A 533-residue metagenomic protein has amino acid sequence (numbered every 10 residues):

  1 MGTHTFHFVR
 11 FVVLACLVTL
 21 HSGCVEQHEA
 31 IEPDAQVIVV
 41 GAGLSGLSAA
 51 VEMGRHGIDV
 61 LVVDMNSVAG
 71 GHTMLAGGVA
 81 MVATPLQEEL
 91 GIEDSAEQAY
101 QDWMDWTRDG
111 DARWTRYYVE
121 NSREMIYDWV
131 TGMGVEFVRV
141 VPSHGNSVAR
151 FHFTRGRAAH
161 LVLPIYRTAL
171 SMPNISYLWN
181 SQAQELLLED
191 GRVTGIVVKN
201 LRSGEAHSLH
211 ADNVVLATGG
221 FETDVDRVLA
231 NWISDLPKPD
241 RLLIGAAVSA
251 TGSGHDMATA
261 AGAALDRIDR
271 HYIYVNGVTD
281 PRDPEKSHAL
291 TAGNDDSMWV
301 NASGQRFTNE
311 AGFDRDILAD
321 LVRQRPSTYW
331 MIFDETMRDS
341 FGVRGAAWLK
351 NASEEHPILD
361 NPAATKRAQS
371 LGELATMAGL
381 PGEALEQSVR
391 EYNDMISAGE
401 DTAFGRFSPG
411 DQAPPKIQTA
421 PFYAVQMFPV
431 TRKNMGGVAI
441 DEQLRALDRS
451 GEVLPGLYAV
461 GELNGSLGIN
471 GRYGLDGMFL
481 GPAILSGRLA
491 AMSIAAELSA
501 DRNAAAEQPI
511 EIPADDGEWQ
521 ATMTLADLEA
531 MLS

Functional and structural regions predicted by a protein language model:
H21-G23: C-terminal motif of bacterial Sec signal peptides marking the signal peptidase cleavage site
I31-S45, L61: Beta1/beta-strand and adjacent pyrophosphate-binding region of the FAD-binding site in flavoprotein oxidoreductases
I58-D59, M65-S176, N180-E185, D226 (+4 more regions): Conserved N-terminal/central alpha/beta ligand/cofactor-binding core
E185, A384-G468: A glycine-rich dinucleotide-binding beta-alpha-beta segment and adjacent secondary-structure elements that constitute
L187-S208, V214: Conserved beta-strand-loop-beta-strand element in the redox core of flavoprotein oxidoreductases
E205, L209-V278, G477-I484, L489 (+1 more regions): Glycine-rich loop(s) and the adjacent beta-strand/alpha-helix scaffold that form part
H255-M257, A261-L380: An anion/pyrophosphate-binding glycine-rich loop and adjacent beta-alpha core in soluble alpha-beta enzymes
P326-F422, A490-S493, E497-L532: Helix-rich C-terminal "cap"/substrate-channel and partner-interaction subdomain that packs against the flavin-binding
